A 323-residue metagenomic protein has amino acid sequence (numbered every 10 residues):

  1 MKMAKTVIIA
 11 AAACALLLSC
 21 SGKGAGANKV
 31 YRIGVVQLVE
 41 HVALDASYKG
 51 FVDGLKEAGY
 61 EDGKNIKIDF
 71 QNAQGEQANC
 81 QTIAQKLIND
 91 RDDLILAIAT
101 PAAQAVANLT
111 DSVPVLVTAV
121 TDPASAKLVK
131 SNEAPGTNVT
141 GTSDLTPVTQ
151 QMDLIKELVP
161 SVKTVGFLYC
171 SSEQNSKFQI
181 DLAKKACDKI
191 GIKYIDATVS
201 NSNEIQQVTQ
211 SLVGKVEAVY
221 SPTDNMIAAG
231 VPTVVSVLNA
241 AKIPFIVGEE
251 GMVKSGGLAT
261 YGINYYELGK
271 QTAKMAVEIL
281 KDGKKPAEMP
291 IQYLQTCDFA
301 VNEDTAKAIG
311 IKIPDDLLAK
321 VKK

Functional and structural regions predicted by a protein language model:
K2-A11, C20-K323: Short hydrophobic alpha-helices and adjacent helix-cap/hinge residues
